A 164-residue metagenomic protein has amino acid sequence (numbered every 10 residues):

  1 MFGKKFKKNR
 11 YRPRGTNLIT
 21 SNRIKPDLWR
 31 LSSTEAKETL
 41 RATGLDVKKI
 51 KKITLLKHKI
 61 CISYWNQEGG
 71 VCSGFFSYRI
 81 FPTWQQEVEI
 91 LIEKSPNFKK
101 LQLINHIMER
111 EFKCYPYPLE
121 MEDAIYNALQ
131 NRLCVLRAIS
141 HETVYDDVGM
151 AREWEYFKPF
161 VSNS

Functional and structural regions predicted by a protein language model:
K5-T83: N-terminal accessory interaction module
E35, K51-H58, Q102-F112, A124-R137 (+1 more regions): Amphipathic alpha-helical segments in structured regions that serve as interaction surfaces
K37-L40, Q85, E89, N105 (+2 more regions): Residue-level detector of alpha-helical secondary structure
A42, D46, K94-F98, R110-C114 (+3 more regions): Surface-exposed polar/charged interaction patches
K59-V88, P118-E155: Repeat-associated, polar segments at repeat-unit boundaries in modular proteins
R79, T83-Y117: Amphipathic alpha-helical packing elements
P159-S164: Short acidic DE-rich linear segments
